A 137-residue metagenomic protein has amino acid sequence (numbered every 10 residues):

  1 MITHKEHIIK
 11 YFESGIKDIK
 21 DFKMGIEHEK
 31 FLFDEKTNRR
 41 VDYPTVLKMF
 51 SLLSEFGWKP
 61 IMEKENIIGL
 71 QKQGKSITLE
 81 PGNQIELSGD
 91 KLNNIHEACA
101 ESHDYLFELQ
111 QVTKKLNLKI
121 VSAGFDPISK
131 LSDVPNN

Functional and structural regions predicted by a protein language model:
M1-P135: Terminal catalytic/cofactor-binding subdomain
